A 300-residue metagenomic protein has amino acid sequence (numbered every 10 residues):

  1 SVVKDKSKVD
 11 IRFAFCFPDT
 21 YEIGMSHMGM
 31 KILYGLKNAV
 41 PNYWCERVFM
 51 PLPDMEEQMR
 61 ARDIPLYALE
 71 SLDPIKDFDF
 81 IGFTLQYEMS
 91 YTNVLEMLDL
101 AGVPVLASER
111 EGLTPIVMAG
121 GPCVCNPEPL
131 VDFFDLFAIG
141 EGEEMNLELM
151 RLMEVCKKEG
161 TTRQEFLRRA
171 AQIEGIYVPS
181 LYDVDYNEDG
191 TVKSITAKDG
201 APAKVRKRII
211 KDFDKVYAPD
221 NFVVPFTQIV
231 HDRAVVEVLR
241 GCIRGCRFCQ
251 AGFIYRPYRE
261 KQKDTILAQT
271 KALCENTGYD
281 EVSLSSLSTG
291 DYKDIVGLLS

Functional and structural regions predicted by a protein language model:
S1-A14, Y21-E22, P179, D185-Y186 (+1 more regions): N-terminal [4Fe-4S]-dependent radical SAM core
V2-K4, G29-A39: Histidine-anchored nucleotide/phosphate-binding helix
C16-P18, T84, G120, S285: Short hydrophobic segments within beta-strands
Y21-G24, P53-E56, M89-Y91, V124-P127 (+7 more regions): Flexible loop/turn segments at secondary-structure boundaries
K37, I81, D135, C242 (+2 more regions): Conserved, mostly hydrophobic/aromatic
P41-D54: A short beta-strand-loop structural module common to alpha/beta enzyme folds
P51-K198: Glycine-rich beta-alpha loop elements in corrinoid/cobalamin-binding modules across cobalamin-dependent enzymes
K211-S300: Radical SAM [4Fe-4S] cluster-binding motif and immediate context
